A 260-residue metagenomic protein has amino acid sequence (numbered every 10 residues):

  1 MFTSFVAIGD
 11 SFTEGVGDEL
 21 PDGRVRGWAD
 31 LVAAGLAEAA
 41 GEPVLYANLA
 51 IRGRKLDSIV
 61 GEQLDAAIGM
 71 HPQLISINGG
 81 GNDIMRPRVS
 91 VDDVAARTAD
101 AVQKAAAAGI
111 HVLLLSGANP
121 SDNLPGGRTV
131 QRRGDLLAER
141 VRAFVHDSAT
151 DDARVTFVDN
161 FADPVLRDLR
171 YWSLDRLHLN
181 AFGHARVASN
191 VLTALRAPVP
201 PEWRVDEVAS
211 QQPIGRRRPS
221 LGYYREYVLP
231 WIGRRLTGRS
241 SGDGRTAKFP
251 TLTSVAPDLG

Functional and structural regions predicted by a protein language model:
M1-R52, L64-H71: Serine-esterase "nucleophile elbow" of acetyl-processing enzymes
A7, I77, L114-L115: Structural beta-sheet core signal
E14-D18, E42, L56-D93, N119-P120 (+1 more regions): Oxyanion-hole/transition-state-stabilizing segment in secreted/luminal serine hydrolases and related acyltransferases
N48-A50, S116-G117, D159-A162: Residue-level recognition of beta-strand->loop/alpha-helix junctions
V91-A99, G134-A138: Charged helix-capping and loop-helix junction motifs
A107-V112: A short helix->loop->beta-strand "cap" motif at the edges of active sites that frequently abuts
D122-N160, A181: Substrate-gating cap/lid alpha-helix
D175-H178, F182-G260: Conserved catalytic region of serine esterases and O-acyltransferases that act on ester linkages in lipids
